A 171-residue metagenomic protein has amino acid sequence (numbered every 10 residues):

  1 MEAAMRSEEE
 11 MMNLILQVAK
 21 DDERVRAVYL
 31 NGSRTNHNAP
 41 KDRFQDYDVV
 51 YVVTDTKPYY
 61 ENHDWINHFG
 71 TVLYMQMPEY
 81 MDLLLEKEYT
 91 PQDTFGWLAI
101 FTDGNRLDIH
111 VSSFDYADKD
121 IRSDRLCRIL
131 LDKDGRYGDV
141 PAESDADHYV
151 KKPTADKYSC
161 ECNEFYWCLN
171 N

Functional and structural regions predicted by a protein language model:
E2-E23, N31-R43, V50-I109: Metal-dependent nucleotidyltransferase catalytic core
F69-N171: Conserved NTP/Mg2+-binding pocket subregion across the NTase superfamily
